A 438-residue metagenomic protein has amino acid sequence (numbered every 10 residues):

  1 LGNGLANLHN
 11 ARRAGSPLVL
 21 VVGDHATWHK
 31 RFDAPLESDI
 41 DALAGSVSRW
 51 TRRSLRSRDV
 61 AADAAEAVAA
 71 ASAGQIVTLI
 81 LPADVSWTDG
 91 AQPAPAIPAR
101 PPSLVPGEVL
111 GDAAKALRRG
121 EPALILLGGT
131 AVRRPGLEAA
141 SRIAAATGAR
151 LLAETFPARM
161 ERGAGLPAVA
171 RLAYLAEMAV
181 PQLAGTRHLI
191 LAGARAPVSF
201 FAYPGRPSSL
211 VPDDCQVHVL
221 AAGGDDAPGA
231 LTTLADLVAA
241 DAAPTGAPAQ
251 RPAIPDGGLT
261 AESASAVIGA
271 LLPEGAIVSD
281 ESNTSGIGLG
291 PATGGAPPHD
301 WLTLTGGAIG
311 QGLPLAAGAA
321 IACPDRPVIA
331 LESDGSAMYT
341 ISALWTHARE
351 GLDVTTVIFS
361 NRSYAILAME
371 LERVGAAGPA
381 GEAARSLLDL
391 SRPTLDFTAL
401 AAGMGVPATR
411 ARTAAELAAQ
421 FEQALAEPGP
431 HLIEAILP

Functional and structural regions predicted by a protein language model:
L1-P244, L271-E274, D353-T356, E422: N-terminal alpha/beta PP-like core and its mobile active-site loop of ThDP/TPP-dependent enzymes
V21, H29-L36, I287-P438: Thiamine diphosphate
H29-K30, S57, A99-V105, G165-L172 (+5 more regions): Short, flexible loop segments at the rims of nucleotide/cofactor-binding pockets, characterized by
T78, P82-W87, A253-T260, I436-P438: A short, charged, Gly/Pro-tolerant segment at domain boundaries
A139, G246-T284: Active-site pocket-lining segments that scaffold enzyme catalytic pockets across diverse folds
H188, I277, P327-I329: Structural motif
T232-A235, P244-T245, Q250, G290-G294: Pyridoxal 5′-phosphate
